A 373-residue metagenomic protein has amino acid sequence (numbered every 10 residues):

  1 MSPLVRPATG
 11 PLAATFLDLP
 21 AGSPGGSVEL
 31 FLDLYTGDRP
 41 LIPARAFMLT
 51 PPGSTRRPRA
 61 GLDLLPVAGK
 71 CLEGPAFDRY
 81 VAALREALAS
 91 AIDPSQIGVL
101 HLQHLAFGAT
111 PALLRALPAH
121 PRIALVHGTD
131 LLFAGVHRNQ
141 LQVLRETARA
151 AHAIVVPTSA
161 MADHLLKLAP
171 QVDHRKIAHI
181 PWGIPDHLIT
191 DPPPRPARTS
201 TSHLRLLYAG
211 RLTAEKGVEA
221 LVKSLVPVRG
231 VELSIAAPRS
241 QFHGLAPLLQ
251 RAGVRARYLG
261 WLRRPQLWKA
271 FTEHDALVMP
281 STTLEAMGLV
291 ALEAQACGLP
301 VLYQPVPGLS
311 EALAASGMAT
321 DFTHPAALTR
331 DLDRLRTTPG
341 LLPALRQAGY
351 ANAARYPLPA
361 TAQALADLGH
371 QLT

Functional and structural regions predicted by a protein language model:
L17-P24, L30, T36-Y80, R239-S240: N-terminal strand-loop element at the rim of the active site of nucleotide-sugar-dependent glycosyltransferases
G26-D33, L204, Y208-P227, H243: A conserved mid-protein helix/loop that constitutes part of the nucleotide-sugar donor-binding site
P52, A209, E232-A246, G260: Glycosyltransferase donor-sugar binding loop
L102-G108: Short His-centered aromatic/hydrophobic patch
L245-P265: Nucleotide-activated donor-binding/catalytic signature segment of Leloir-type glycosyltransferases, i.e., the conserved
T272-A286, L299: Acidic donor-binding loop of glycosyltransferase active sites
A291, P300-Y303: Short hydrophobic beta-strand element within catalytic cores of glycosyltransferases and related nucleotide-activated
A314-A326, D333-G340, A354: Conserved acidic donor-binding segment of nucleotide-sugar-dependent glycosyltransferases
